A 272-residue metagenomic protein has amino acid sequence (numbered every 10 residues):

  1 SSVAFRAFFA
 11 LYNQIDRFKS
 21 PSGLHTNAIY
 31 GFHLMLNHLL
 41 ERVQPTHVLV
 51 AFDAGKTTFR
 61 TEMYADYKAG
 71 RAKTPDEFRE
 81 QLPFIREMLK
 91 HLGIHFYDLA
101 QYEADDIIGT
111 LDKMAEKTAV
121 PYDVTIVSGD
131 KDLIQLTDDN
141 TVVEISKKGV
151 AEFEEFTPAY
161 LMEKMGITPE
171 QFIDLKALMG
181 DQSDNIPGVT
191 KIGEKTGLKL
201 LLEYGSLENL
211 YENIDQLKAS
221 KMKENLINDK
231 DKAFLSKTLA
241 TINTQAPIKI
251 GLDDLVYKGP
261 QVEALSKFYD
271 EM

Functional and structural regions predicted by a protein language model:
S1-L49, D53, F59-R60: Non-catalytic, usually N-terminal nucleic-acid engagement modules in DNA/RNA processing proteins
A4-F5, T58, Q135, L198: Hydrophobic positions within alpha-helical membrane elements
D16-K19, A69-I248: Extended two-metal-dependent nuclease catalytic cores across DNA- and RNA-processing enzymes
V43, L49, A54, V127 (+2 more regions): NTP-dependent nucleotidyl-transfer catalytic core
T61-D66: Glycine-rich loop at the start of a catalytic domain that most often binds anionic cofactors/ligands
D254-Q261: A glycine-rich phosphate-binding loop feature that marks nucleotide/adenosyl-phosphate handling sites
Q261-M272: Long, highly charged low-complexity segments
